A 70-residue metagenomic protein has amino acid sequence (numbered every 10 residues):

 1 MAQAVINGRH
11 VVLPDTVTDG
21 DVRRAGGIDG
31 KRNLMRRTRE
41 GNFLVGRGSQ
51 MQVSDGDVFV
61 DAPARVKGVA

Functional and structural regions predicted by a protein language model:
M1-A70: Ubiquitin-like/PB1-type beta-grasp interaction modules and other compact soluble beta-rich domains
